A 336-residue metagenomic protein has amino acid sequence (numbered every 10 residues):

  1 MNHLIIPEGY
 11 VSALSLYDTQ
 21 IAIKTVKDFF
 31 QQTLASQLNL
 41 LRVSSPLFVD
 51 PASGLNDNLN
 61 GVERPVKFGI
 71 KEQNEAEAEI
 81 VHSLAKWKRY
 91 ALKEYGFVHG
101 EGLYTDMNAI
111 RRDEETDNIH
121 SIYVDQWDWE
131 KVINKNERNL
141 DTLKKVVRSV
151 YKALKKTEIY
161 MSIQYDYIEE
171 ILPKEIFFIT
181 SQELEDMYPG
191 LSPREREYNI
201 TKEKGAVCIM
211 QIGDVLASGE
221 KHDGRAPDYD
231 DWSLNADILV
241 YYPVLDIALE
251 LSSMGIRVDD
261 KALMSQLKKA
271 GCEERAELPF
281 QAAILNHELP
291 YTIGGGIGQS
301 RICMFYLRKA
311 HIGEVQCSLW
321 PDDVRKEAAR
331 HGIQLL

Functional and structural regions predicted by a protein language model:
N2-H120, D128-V132: Class II aminoacyl-tRNA synthetase-like tRNA-binding/catalytic domains
I21-T25, F29, R138-K145, S149 (+3 more regions): Generic recognition of stable, solvent-exposed alpha-helical segments in well-folded globular domains
K24-V26, F30-L34, F68, A78-I80 (+7 more regions): Generic structural hydrophobic/aromatic packing signal, biased to beta-strands
L34-L41, V150-M161, A310: A generic secondary-structure signal for well-formed alpha-helical elements
D50-D57, E170-I179, P321: N-terminal pre-domains immediately preceding structured catalytic cores
F68-K71, K93-H99, I119-S121, E169 (+4 more regions): A general structural signal for short secondary-structure junctions and capping/turn motifs
G100, T105-E195: Extended, charged alpha-beta segments that form solvent-exposed binding/catalytic grooves in nucleic-acid-handling
I110, T180-L336: A translation/RNA-centric and nucleic-acid-associated enzymatic feature enriched in Class II aminoacyl-tRNA synthetases
